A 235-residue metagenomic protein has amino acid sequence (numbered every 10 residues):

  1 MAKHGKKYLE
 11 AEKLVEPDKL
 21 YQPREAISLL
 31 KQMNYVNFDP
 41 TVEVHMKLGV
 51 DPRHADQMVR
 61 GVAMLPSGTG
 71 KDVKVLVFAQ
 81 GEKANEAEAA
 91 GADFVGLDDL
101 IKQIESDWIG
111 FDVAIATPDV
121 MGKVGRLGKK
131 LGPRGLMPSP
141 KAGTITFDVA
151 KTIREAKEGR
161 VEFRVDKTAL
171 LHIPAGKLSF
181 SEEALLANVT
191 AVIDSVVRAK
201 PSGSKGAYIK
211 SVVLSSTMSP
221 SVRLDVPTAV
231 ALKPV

Functional and structural regions predicted by a protein language model:
A2-E16: Generic N-terminal amphipathic, Lys/Arg-enriched alpha-helix
Y21-N85, D112: Translation machinery proteins
A26, A87, G132, L214: Residue-level signature of catalytic and energy-coupling elements of molecular machines, predominantly ATP/GTP-dependent
F38-V42, A199-S211: Flexible, glycine/charged-enriched surface loops at secondary-structure junctions
M46-L48, A79, T117, A175-K177 (+2 more regions): Flexible glycine-/small-residue-rich
A84-E88, K102: Feature captures the catalytic cores and cofactor-binding loops of soluble hydro-lyases/lyases that act on carboxylate
A92-K200: Long, charge-patterned amphipathic alpha-helical coiled-coil/hairpin "stalk" segments used as oligomerization
D225-V235: Short, charged, intrinsically disordered terminal tails
